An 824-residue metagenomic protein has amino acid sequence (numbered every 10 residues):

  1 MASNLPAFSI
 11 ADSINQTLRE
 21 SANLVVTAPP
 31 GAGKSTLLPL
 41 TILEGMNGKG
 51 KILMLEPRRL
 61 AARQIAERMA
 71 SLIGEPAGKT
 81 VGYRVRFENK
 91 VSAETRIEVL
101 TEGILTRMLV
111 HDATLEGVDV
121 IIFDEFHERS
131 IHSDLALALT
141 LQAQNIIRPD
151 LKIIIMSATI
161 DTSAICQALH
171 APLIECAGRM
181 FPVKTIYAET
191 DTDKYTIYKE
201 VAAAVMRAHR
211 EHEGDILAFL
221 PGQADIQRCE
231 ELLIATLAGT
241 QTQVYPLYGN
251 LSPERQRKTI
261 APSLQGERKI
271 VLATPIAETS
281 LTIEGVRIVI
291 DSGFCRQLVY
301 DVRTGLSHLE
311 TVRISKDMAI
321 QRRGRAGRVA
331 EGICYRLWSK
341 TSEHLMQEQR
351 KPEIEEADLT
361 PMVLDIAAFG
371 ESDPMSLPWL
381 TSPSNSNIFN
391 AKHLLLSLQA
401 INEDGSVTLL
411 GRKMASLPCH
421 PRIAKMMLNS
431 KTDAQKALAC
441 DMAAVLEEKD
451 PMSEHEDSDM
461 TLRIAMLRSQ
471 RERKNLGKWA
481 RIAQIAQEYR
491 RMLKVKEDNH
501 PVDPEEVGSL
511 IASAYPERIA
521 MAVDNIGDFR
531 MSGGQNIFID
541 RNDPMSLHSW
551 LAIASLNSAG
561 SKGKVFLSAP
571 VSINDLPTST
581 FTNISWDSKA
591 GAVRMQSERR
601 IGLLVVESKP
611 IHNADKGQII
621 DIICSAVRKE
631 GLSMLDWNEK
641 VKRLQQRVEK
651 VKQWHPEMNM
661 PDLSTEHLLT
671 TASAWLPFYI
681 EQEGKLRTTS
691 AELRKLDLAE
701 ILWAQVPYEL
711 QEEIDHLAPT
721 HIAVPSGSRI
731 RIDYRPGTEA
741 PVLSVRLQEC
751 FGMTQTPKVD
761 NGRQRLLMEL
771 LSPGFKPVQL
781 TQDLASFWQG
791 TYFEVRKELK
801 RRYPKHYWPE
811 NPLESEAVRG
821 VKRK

Functional and structural regions predicted by a protein language model:
M1-M426, K494-D498, F538, S555-N557 (+3 more regions): P-loop NTPase motor module signature
T36, Q241, P246, K258 (+6 more regions): Second RecA-like catalytic domain
G82-R86, L100, K184-I186, Y248 (+11 more regions): Residues in well-ordered beta-strands of folded domains
I122-F123, Q243, S252, Q256 (+2 more regions): Charge-dense polyanion-binding interfaces
L173-C176, G527-S532, T720-P725: Short acidic-hydrophobic surface loop/beta-edge motif
G324, A552-S572, S744-L766: Short, solvent-exposed cationic patches
P501, E506, L510-A512, A520 (+2 more regions): A positional "C-terminalness" feature that preferentially activates on distal terminal regions of long, nucleic
